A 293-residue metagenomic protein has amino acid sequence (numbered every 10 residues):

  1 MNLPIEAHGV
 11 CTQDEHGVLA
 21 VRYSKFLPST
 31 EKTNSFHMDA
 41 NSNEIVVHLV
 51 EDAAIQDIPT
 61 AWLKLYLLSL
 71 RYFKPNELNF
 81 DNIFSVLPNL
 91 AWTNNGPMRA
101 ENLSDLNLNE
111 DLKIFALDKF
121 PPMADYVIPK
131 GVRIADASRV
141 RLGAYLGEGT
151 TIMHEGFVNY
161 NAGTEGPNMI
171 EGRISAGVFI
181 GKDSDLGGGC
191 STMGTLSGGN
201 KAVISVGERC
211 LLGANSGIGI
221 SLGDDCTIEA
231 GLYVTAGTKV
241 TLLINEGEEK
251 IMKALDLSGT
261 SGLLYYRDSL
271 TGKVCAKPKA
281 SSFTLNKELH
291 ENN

Functional and structural regions predicted by a protein language model:
M1-D125, D256-N293: Terminal amphipathic alpha-helical/low-complexity segments used for targeting or macromolecular assembly
G17, K130, D136, E148 (+1 more regions): A generic secondary-structure signal marking the coil-to-beta-strand transition
F120-P122, Y126, G131, N161: Inter-domain interface/hinge segments
V132, S138-V140, A144-L146, T150-I152 (+8 more regions): A structural motif detector for beta-strand N-caps
G189-C190, G247-E249, F283-K287: Short, low-complexity, polar/charged sequence segments that are solvent-exposed and flexible
G194-L263, R267, T271-C275: C-terminal amphipathic alpha-helical segment
